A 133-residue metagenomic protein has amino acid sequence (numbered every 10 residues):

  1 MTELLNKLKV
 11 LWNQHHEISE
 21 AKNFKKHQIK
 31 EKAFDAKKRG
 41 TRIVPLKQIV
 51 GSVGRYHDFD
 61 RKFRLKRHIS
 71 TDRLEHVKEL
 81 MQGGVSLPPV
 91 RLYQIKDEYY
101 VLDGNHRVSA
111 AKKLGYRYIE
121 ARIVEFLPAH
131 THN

Functional and structural regions predicted by a protein language model:
M1-K113: Short, charged/polar connector segments at secondary-structure boundaries
Y100, Y118-I123: Short hydrophobic alpha-helical runs that function as membrane-insertion/retention elements
K113-L114, V124: Short alpha-helical scaffold segments that flank and stabilize functional sites
A121-N133: Long, charge-dense
